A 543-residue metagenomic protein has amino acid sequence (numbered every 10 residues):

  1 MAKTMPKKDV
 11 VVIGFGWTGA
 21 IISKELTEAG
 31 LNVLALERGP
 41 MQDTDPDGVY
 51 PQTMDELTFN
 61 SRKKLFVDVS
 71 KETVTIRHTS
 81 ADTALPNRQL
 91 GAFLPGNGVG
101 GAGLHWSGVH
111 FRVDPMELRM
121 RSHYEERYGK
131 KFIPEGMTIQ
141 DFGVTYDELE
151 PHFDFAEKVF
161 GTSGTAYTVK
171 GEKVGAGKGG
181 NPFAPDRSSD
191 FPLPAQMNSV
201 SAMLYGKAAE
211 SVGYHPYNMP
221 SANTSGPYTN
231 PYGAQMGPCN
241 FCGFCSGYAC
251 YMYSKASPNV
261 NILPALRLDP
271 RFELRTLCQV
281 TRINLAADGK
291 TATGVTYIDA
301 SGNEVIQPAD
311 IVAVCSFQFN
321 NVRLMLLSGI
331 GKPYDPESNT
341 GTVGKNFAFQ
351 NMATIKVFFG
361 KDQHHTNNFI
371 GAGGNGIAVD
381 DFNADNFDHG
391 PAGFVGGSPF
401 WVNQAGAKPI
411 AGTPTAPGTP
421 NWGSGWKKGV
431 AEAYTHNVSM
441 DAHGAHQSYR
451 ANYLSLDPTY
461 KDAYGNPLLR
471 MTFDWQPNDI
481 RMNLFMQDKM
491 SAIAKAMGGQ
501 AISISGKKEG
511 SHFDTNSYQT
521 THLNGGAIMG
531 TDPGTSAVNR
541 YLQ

Functional and structural regions predicted by a protein language model:
M1-K7: A short, basic/flexible loop-to-alpha-helix module at the beginning of a structural domain
K7, M219-A222, F241-C245, T281-A286 (+3 more regions): A glycine-rich dinucleotide-binding beta-alpha-beta segment and adjacent secondary-structure elements that constitute
K8-A35: N-terminal Rossmann-like FAD-binding beta1-loop-alpha1 element of flavoenzymes
E25-L26, G30-L34, P40-P46, V113-E117 (+14 more regions): A generic secondary-structure signal for well-formed alpha-helical elements
E28, N32, G39-E56, N261 (+4 more regions): Glycine-rich loop(s) and the adjacent beta-strand/alpha-helix scaffold that form part
P40-L65, G96-S107: Conserved N-terminal glycine-rich FAD pyrophosphate-binding loop of Rossmann-like flavoproteins
F59-S61, V67-I76, L85-A92, R121-E125 (+3 more regions): Conserved redox-cofactor binding core of oxidoreductases
H78-P95, V99-A102, W106, R112-R121 (+6 more regions): FAD cofactor-binding and catalytic pocket of flavoenzymes
